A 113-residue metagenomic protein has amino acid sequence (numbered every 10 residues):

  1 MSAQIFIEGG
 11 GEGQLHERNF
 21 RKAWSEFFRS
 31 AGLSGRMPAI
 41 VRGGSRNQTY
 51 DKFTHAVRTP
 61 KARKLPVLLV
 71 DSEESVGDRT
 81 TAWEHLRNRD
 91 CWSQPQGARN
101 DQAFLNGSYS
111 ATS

Functional and structural regions predicted by a protein language model:
M1-R63: RecA-like P-loop NTPase motor core
G9-G10, L69-E73: A short beta-strand-to-loop transition that corresponds to the Sensor-1 phosphate-sensing loop of AAA+ P-loop ATPases
D71-S113: Activity-critical C-terminal alpha-helical subdomain
